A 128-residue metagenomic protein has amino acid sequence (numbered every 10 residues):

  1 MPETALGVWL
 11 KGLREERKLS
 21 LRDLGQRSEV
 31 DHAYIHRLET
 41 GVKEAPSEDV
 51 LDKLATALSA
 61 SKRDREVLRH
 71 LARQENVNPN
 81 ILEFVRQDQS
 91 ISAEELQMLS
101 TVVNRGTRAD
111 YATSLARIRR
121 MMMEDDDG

Functional and structural regions predicted by a protein language model:
M1-E16, V103: A short, Lys/Arg-rich alpha-helix, primarily the initiator
L10, L24-G25, I35-L38: Conserved hydrophobic/aromatic packing and binding residues within compact polymer-binding modules
K11, R22, D52: Residues within the helices of the helix-turn-helix
R14, G25, A55: The alpha-helix within a helix-turn-helix
E29-A45, K53, L71: Recognition helix of helix-turn-helix/homeodomain-like DNA-binding domains that insert into the DNA major groove
E48-V67, Q74: DNA major-groove recognition helix of helix-turn-helix/homeodomain DNA-binding modules
Q74-G128: Interfacial/linker helices and their anchor residues that mediate assembly or domain coupling
